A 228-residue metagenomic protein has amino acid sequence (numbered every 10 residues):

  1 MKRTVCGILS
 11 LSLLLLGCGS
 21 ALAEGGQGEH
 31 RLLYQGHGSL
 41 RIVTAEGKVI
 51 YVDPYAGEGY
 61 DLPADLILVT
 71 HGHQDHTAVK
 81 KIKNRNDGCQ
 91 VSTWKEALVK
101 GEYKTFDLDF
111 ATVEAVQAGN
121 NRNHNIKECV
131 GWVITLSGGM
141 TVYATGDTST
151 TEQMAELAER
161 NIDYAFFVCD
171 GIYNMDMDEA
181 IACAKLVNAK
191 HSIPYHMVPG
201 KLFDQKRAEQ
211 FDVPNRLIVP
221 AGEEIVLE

Functional and structural regions predicted by a protein language model:
M1-I8: Bacterial N-terminal signal peptides that target proteins for export
I8-G17: Bacterial N-terminal signal peptides
G19-A23: Sec/Tat signal peptide C-region and signal peptidase I cleavage site
E24-L62, L66, W94-R160, P220-E228: Core dinuclear metal-dependent hydrolase active-site scaffold
K48, N84-Q90, N188-H191, V213-P214: A short helix->loop->beta-strand "cap" motif at the edges of active sites that frequently abuts
A56-K95: Di-metal (Zn2+ and/or Mg2+/Mn2+) metal-binding site signature of metallo-dependent hydrolases with the MBL/beta-CASP
L68, V142-A144, F166, I193: Structural motif
T150-E228: Cap/insert and terminal regions of metallo-dependent hydrolase folds
